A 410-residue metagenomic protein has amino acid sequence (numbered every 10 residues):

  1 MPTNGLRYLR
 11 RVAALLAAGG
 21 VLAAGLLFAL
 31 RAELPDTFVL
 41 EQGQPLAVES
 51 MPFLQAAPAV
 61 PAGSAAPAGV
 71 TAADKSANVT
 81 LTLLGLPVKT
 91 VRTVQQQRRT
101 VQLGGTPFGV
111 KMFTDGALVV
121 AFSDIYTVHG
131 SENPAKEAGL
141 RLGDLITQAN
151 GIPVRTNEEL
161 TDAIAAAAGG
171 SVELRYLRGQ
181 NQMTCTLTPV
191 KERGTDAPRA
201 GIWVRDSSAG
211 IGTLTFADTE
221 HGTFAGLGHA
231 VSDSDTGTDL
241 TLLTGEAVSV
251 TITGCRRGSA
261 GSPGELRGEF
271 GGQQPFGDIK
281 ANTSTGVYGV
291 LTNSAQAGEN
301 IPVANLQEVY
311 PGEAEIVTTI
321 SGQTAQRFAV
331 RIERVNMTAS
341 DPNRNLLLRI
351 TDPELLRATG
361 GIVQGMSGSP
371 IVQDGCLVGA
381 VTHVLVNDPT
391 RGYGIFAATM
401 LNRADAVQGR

Functional and structural regions predicted by a protein language model:
M1-V48, F53, L214, G237 (+2 more regions): Gram-positive cell-envelope targeting signals
L26-L84, T93: Beta-strand-enriched, solvent-exposed domains that form extended recognition/catalytic surfaces
L40-P52, D115, L142-G143, Y310 (+2 more regions): Short, flexible surface segments
P67-A72, Q148-N181, G298, D388-T399: PDZ domains, with a preference for the canonical peptide-binding region formed by the helix
L81-L83, K89-T90, Q95-Q96, F108 (+3 more regions): PDZ-domain C-terminal substructure recognizer with occasional recognition of PDZ-binding tails
G109, F113-E137, R141: PDZ/PDZ-like groove recognition
A135-N157, I371-D374, V378-H383: Conserved PDZ fold ligand-binding element
V190-G360, Q364, Q373-D374, T382 (+1 more regions): Serine endopeptidase catalytic core focused on the charge-relay Asp
